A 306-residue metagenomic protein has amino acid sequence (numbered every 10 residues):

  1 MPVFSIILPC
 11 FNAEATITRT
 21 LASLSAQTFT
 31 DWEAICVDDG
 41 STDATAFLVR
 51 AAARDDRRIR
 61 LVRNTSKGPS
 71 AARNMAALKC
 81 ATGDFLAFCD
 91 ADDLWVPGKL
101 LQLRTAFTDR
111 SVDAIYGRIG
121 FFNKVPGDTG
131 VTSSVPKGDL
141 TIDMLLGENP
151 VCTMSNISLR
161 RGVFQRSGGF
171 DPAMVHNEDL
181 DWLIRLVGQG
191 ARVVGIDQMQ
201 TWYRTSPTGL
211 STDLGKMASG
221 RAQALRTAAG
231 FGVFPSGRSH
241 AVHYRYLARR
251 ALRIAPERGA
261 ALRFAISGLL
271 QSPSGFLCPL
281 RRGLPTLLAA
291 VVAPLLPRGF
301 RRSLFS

Functional and structural regions predicted by a protein language model:
F4-T16, T20, Q27, V37: A conserved hydrophobic helix/loop-capping motif in glycosyltransferases and polysaccharide synthases
A15-T18, D43-A51, L94, G98: Acidic helix N-cap motif at the loop->helix transition within catalytic regions of sugar-transfer enzymes
S23, T30, D38-F47, S66-K67 (+1 more regions): A conserved acidic beta->alpha catalytic loop
N64-A81: Glycine-rich, basic loop-to-helix element that forms the pyrophosphate-binding segment of sugar-nucleotide handling
L86: Short aromatic/hydrophobic "clamp" motif used to bind/position activated sugar donors
G98-G130: Conserved donor NDP-sugar-binding/catalytic core segment of glycosyltransferases
P136-G220: Conserved nucleotide-sugar donor-binding catalytic segment
T205-S306: C-terminal subregions of glycosyltransferases and related glycan-biosynthesis enzymes
